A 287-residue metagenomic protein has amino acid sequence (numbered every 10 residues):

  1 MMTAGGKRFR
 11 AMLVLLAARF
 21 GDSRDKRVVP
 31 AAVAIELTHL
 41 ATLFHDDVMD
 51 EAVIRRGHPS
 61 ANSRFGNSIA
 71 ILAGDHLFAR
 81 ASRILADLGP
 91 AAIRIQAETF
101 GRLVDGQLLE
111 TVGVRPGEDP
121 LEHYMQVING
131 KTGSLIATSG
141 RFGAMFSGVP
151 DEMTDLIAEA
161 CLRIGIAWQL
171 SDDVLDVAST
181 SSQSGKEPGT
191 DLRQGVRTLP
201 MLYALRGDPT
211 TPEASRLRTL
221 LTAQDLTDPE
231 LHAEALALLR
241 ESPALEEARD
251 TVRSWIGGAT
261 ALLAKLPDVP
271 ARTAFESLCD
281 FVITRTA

Functional and structural regions predicted by a protein language model:
M1-A287: All-alpha prenyltransferase/terpene-synthase fold signal
